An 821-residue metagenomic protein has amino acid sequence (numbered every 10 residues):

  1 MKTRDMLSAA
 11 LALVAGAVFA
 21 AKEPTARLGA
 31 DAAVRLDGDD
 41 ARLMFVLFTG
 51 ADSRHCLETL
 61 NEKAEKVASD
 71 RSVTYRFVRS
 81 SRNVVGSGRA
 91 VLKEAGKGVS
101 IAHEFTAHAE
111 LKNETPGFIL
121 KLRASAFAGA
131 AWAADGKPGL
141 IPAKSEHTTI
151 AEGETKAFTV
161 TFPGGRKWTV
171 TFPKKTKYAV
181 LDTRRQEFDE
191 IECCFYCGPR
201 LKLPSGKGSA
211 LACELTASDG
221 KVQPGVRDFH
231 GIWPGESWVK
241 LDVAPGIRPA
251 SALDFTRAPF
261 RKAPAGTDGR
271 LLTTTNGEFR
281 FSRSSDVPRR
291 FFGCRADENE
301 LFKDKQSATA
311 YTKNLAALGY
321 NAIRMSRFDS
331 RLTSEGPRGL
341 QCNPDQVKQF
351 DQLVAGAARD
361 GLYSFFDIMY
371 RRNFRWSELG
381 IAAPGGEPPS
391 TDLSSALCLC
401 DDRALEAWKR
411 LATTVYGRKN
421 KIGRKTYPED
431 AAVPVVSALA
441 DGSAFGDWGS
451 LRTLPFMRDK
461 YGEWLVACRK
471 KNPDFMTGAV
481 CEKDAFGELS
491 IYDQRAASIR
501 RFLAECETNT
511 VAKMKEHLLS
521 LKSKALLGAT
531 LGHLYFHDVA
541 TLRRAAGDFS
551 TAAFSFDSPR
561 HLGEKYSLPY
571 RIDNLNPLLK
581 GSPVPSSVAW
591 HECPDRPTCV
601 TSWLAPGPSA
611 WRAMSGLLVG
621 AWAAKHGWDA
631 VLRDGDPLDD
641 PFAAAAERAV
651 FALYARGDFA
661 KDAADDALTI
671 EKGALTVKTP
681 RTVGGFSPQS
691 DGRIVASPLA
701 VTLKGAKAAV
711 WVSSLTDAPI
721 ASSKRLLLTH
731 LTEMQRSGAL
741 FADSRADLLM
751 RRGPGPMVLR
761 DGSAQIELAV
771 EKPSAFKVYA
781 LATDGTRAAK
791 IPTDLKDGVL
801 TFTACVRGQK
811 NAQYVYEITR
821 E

Functional and structural regions predicted by a protein language model:
A21-R82, R89, P138-I141, H230-I247 (+1 more regions): Acidic-aromatic substrate-binding/catalytic surfaces of carbohydrate-active enzymes
F48-C56, V78-R82, K112, K156-E236: Beta-strand-rich recognition/accessory modules
G50-E114, D182-F195: Extended, loop-rich substrate-binding clefts of extracytoplasmic carbohydrate-active enzymes
A102-G139, V226: Acidic (Asp/Glu-rich), glycine- and aromatic
R270, T274-T275, S282-L526, L531-G547: Active-site mouth of glycoside hydrolases
K513-L526, V539-F556, Y570-T669: Catalytic-core region of carbohydrate-active enzymes that cleave or remodel glycosidic bonds
G657-K772, F776-A780, R787, T803: Long, low-hydrophobicity ectodomains and other hydrophilic envelope-associated domains
W711-V712, G798-E821: C-terminal beta-strand-rich structural cap/linker in extracellular carbohydrate-active enzymes
